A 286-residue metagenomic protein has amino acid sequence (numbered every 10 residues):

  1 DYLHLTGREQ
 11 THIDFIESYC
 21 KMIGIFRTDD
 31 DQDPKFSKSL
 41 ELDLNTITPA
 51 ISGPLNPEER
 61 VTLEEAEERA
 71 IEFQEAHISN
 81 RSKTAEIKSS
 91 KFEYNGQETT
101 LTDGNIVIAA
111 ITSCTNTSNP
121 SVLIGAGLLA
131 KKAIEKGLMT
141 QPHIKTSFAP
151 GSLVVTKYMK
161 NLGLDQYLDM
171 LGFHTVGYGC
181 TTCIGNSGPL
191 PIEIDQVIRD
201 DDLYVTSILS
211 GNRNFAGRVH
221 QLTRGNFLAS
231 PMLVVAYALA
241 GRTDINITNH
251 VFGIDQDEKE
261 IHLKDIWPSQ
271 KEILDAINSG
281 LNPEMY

Functional and structural regions predicted by a protein language model:
D1-Y19, I23-R27, V122-I124, A130-P142 (+1 more regions): Mobile "lid/hinge" segments at catalytic clefts and subdomain interfaces of large enzymes
G24-F26, Q32, C114: Noncatalytic alpha-helical scaffolds and linker/capping helices
F36, L40-T46, S207, G211-N214: Self-splicing inteins and homing endonuclease
K38-L40, G104-V107, G172, Y204-T206: A generic secondary-structure signal marking the coil-to-beta-strand transition
L40-G163: Non-catalytic terminal/interface segments that mediate subunit docking, oligomerization, and allosteric communication
T115, L168, V235: Hydrophobic, well-ordered secondary-structure elements that form the walls of internal hydrophobic environments
Q166-F173: Glycine-rich and small/hydrophobic secondary-structure elements
